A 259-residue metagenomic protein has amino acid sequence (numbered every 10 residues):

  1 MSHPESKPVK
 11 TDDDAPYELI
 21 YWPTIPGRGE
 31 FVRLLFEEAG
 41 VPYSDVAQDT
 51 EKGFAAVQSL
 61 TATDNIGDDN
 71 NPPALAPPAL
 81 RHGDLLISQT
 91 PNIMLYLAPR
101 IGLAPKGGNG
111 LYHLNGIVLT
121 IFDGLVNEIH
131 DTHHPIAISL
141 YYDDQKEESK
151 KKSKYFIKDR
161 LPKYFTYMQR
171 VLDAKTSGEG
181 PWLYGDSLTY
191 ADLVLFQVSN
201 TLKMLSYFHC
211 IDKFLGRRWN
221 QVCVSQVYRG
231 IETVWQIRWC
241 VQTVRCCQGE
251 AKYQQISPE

Functional and structural regions predicted by a protein language model:
S2-K154: GST-like domain detector, emphasizing the conserved glutathione-binding G-site in the N-terminal thioredoxin-like
P26, I87, M94, H209-D212 (+2 more regions): A broad, structure-centric signal for solvent-exposed, well-ordered loop/edge residues that line or flank functional
G40-V41, A98, G102, T166 (+3 more regions): Short amphipathic alpha-helices and their capping/turn residues within compact interaction modules
N92, W239, K252: Residue-level recognition of oxygen-bearing side chains
H113, I117-R245, G249: GST-like fold's C-terminal all-alpha helical module
Q255-E259: Short, flexible loop/turn segments with low-complexity composition
